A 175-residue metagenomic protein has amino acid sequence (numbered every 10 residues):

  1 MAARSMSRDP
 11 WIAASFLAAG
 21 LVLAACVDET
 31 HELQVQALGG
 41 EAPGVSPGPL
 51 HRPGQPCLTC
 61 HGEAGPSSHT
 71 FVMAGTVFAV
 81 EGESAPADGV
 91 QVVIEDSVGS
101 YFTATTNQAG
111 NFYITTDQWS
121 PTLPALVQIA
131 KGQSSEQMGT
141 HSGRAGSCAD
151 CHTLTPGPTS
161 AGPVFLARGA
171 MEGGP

Functional and structural regions predicted by a protein language model:
V22-A25: C-terminal motif of bacterial Sec signal peptides marking the signal peptidase cleavage site
V27-E29: Bacterial signal peptide processing site
R52-A64, A145-P156: The canonical Cys-X-X-Cys-His
P66-S68, T76-A87, G173: Structural motif
G82-V98: Short, ordered, surface-exposed loop/turn motifs in non-cytosolic proteins
V98-A109: Short, acidic Ser/Thr/Gly-rich low-complexity loop/linker segments typical of extracellular and cell-surface proteins
A109-D117: Short, surface-exposed beta-strand/beta-hairpin micro-motifs centered on an aromatic residue
P121-G132: A short, solvent-exposed beta-strand micro-motif common in secreted/extracellular proteins
